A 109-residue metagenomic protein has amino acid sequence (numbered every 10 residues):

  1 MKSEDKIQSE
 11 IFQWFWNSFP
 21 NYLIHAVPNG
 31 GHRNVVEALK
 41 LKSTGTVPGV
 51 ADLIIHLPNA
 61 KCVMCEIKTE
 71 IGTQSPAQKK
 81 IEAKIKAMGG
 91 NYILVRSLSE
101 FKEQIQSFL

Functional and structural regions predicted by a protein language model:
M1-L109: Catalytic phosphate/metal-binding cores of nucleic-acid and nucleotide-processing enzymes, i.e., regions that mediate
